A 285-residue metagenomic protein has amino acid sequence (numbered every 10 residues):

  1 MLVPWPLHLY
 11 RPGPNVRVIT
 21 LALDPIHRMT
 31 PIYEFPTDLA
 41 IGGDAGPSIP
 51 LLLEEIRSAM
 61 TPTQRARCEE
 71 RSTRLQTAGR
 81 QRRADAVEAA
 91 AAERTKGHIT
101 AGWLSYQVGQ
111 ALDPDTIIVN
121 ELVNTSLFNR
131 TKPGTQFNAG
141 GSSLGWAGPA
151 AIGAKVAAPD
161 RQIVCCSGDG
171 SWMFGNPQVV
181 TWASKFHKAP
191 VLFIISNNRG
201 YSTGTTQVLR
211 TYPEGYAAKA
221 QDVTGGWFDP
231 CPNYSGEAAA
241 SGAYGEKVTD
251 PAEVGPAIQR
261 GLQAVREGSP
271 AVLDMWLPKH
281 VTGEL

Functional and structural regions predicted by a protein language model:
M1, A22, I26, I49-M60 (+6 more regions): Structural signal for hydrophobic packing residues in well-ordered secondary-structure cores of soluble enzyme domains
M1-L75, G261: Glycine-rich, acidic loop regions that bind phosphate or pyrophosphate groups
T20, V119, C166-S167: Generic enzyme active-site microenvironment
A22-P25, L122-N124, L277: Short, small-residue-rich loop/turn micro-motifs
Y33-E34, A40-G42, I49-L52, Y106 (+1 more regions): Thiamine diphosphate
A66-E70, E121-L122, D274: Short coil/turn segments at secondary-structure boundaries
E70-R82, M275-T282: A short, charged, Gly/Pro-tolerant segment at domain boundaries
T73-D160: Active-site diphosphate/adenylate-binding microenvironment
